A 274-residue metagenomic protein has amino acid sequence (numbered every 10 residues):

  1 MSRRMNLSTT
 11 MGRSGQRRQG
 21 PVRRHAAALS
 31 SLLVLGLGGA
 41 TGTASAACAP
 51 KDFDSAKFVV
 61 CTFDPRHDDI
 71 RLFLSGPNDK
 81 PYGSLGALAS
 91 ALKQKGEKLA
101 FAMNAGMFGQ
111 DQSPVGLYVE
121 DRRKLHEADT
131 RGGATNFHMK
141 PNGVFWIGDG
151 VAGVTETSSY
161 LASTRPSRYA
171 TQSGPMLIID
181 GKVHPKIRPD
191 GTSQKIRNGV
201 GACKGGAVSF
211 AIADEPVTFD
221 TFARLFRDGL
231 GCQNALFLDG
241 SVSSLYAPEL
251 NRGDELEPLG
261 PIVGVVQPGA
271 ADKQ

Functional and structural regions predicted by a protein language model:
R4-S30: Bacterial N-terminal signal peptides that target proteins for export
A27-G39: Bacterial N-terminal signal peptides
G42-N136: Zymogen propeptides
S75-K80, S159-S163, A213-P216: Short, solvent-exposed aromatic-acidic interface loops
K98-L99, K140-V144, G174, I196-R197 (+2 more regions): Short, surface-exposed beta-edge/turn micro-motifs
Q112-V183, I187: Active-site-adjacent helix-turn-beta-strand microarchitecture at beta-sheet edges that either contains or buttresses
V115-T135, K186, D190-A235, S243-Q274: Conserved, well-ordered active-site substructure
